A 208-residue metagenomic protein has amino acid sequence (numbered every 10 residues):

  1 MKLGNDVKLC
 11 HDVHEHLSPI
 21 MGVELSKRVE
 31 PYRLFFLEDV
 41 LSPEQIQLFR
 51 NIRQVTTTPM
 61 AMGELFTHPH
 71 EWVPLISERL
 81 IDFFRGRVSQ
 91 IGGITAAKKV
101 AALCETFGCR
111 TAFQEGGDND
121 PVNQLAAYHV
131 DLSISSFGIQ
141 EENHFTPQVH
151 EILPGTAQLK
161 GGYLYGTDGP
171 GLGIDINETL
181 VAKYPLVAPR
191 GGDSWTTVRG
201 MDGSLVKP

Functional and structural regions predicted by a protein language model:
M1-L17: Substrate-binding cleft of carbohydrate-active enzyme catalytic domains
H16-L25, E78: Active-site-proximal loop/short-helix segments that contain or immediately flank catalytic acid/base residue(s)
K27, R33-F36, S42-G171: Shared catalytic-loop signature of beta/alpha-barrel
L172-P208: Extended hydrophobic packing segments that form well-structured cores
